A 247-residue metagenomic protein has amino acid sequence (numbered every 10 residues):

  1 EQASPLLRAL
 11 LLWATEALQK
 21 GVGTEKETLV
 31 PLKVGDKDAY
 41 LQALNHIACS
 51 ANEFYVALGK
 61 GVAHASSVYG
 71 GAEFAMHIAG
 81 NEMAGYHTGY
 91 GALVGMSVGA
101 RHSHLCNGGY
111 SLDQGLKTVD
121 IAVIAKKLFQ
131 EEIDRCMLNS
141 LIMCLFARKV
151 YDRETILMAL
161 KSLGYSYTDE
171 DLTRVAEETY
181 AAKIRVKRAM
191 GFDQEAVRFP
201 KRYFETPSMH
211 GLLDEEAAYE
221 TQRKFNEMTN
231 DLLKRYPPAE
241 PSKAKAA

Functional and structural regions predicted by a protein language model:
Q2-A247: Extended C-terminal regions of large enzymes
